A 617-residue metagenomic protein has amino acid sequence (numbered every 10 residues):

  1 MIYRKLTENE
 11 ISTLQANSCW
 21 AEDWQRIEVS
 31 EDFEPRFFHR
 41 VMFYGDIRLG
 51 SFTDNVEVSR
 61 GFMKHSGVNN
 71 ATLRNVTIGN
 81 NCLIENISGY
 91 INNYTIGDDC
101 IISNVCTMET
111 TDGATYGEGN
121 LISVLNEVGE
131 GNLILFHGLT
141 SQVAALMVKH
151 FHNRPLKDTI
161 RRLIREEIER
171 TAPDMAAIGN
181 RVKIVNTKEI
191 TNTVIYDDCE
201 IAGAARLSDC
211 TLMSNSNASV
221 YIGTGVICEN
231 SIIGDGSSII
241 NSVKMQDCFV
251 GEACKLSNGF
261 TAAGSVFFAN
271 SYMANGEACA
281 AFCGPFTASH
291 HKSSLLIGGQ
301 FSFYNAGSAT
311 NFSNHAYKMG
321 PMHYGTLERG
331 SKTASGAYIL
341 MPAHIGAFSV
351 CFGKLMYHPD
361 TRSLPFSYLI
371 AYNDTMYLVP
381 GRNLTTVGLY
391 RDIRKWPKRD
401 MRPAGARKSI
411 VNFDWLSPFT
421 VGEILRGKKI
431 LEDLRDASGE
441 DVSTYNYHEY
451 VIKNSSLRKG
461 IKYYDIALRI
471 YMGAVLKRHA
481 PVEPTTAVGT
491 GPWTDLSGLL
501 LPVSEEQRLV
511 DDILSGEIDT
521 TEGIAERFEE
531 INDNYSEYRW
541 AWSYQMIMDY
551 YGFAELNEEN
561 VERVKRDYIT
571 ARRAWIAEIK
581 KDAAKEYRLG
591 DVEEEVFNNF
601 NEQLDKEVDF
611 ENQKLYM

Functional and structural regions predicted by a protein language model:
M1-N9: Intrinsically disordered, low-structural-confidence terminal and linker regions
Y3, T13-D23, V29-F52, V56-V68 (+6 more regions): Glycine-rich hexapeptide-repeat left-handed beta-helix
G67-G79, L83-D158, V185, D533 (+2 more regions): Phosphate-/polyanion-interacting regions in eukaryotic proteins
I164-I178, I184: A charged, amphipathic alpha-helical module
I178, V182, N186-E189, V194-I201 (+1 more regions): Core alpha-helical transmembrane segments of integral membrane proteins
R206: Short, glycine/serine-rich, charged loops/turns that create anion-binding and catalytic segments at active sites
Y372-M617: Long, compositionally biased intrinsically disordered regions
